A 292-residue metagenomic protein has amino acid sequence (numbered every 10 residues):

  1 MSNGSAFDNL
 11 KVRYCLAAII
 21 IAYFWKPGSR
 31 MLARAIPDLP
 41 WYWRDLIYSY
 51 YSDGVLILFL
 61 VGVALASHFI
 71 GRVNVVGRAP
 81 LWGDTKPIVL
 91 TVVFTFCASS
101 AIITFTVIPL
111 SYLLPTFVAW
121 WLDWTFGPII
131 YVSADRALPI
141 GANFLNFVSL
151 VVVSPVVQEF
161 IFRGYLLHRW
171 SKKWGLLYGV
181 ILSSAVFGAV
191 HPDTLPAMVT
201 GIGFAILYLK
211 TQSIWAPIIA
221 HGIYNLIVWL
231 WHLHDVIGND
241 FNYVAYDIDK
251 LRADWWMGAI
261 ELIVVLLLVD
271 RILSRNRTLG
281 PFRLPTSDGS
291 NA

Functional and structural regions predicted by a protein language model:
M1-D8: Short, Lys/Arg-rich, polar N-terminal cytosolic tail immediately upstream of the first transmembrane signal-anchor
C15-L16, V89-V93, F144, V148 (+3 more regions): Hydrophobic alpha-helical transmembrane segments
C15-V73, L90: Alpha-helical transmembrane segments in multi-pass membrane proteins
A18-P27, V55-A66, T95-F105, D254-R275: Hydrophobic core of alpha-helical transmembrane segments in multi-pass integral membrane proteins
F24-L32, S184, T194-L251: Functionally important transmembrane alpha-helices
L39-I47, V75-S154, H168, K172 (+2 more regions): Juxtamembrane helix-loop-helix connectors linking adjacent transmembrane helices in multi-pass membrane enzymes
V157-L182, I206-S213: Membrane-interface helix/loop boundary segments of multi-pass membrane proteins
G222-A292: C-terminal membrane module of polytopic membrane proteins
